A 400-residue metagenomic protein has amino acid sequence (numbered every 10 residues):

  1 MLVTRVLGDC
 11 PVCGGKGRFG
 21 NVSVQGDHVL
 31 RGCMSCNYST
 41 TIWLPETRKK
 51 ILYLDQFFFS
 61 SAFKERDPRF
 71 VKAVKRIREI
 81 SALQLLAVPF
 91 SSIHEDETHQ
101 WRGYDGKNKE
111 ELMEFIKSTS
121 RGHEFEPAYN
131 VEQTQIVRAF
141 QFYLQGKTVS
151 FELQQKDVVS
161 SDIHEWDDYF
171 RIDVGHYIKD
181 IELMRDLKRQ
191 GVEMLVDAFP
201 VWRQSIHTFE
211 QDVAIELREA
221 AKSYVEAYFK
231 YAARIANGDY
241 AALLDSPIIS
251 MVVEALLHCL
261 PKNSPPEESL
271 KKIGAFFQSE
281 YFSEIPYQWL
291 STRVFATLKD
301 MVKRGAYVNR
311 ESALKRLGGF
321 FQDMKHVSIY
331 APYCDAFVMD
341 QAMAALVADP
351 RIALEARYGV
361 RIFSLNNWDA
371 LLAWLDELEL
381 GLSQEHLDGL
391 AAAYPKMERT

Functional and structural regions predicted by a protein language model:
M1-C13, C33-T40, E65, D168-Q190 (+5 more regions): Acidic, PIN/NYN-like endoribonuclease modules and their adjacent C-terminal/linker elements
P11, S35-V71, A214-A242, S246-I249 (+1 more regions): Metal-dependent nucleic-acid phosphoesterase active-site entry motif
R18-F19, T41: Short functional micro-motifs and their immediate structural scaffolds
F19, R48-K50, K64-E65, K72-H164 (+1 more regions): Extended charged low-complexity segments that act as oligomerization/scaffolding linkers
N21-L30: Short linker/helix segments within small regulatory modules
T98, Q322-Y333: Acidic, metal-associated active-site segment
T119-P265: Non-catalytic, alpha-helical, charged scaffold/linker segments that couple or flank catalytic or architectural cores
R234-M324: Long, positively charged binding patches that form subdomain-scale interaction surfaces for polyanionic ligands
